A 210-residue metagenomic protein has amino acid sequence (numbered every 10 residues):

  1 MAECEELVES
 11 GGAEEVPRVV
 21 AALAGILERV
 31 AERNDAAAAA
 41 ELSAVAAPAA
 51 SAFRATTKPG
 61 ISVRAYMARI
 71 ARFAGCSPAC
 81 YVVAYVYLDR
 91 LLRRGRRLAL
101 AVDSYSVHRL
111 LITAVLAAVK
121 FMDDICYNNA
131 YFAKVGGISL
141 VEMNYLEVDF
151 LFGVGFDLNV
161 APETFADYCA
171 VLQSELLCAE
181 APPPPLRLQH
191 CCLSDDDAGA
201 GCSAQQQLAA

Functional and structural regions predicted by a protein language model:
M1-A79, R90-A99, E163-A210: Acidic, Ser/Thr/Pro-rich regulatory low-complexity segments at or just upstream of the first helical elements of major
P59, D103-L110, E142: Secondary-structure capping and boundary motifs in well-ordered enzyme cores
M67-I70, A84, F150: Short alpha-helical scaffolding segments that buttress acidic/His motifs in well-ordered protein cores
S77-Y81, A118-C126, L158: Short helix-interrupting loop/turn segments at helix-coil junctions
V82-R90, H108-K120: Contiguous, well-ordered alpha-helical segments that form the cores/surfaces of helical PPI scaffolds
L100-D103, F121-G136: Short conserved catalytic/interaction loops centered on acidic-Pro-aromatic/His motifs
A130-Q173, A179: Channel- or pocket-lining gating/hinge segments that regulate access to a cavity or pore
